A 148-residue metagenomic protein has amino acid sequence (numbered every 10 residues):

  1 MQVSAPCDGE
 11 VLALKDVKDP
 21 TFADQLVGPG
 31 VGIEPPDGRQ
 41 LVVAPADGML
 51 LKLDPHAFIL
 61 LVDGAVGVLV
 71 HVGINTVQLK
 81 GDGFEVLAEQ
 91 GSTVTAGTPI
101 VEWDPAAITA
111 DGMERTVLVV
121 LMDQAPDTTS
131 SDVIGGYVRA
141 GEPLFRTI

Functional and structural regions predicted by a protein language model:
M1-I148: Contiguous, well-folded functional domains in the mature portion of proteins
